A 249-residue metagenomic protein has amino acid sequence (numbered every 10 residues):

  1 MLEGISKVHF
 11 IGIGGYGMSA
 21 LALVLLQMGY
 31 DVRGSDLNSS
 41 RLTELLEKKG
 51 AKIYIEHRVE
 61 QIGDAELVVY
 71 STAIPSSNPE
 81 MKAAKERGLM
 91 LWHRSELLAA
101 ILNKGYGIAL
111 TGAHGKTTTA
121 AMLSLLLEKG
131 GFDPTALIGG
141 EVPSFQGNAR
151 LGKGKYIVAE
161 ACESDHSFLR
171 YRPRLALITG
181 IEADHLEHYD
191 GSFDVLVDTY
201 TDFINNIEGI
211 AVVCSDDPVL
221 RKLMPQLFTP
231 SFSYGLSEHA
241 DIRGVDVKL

Functional and structural regions predicted by a protein language model:
M1-L97, P218, A240: N-terminal leader/targeting and accessory segments in enzymes
E3, L151-G152, Y171, S237 (+1 more regions): A generic structural signal for short, non-catalytic loop/turn and secondary-structure boundary residues
V8, V32, I53, P134 (+2 more regions): Hydrophobic anchor at the start of a short beta-strand that flanks the dinucleotide cofactor-binding loop
F10-G15, V32, L110-A113, L137-I138 (+1 more regions): Short glycine/serine/threonine-biased micro-segments
G14-S19, D36, H114, E141-V142 (+2 more regions): Gly/Ser/Thr-rich beta-alpha loop segments that engage phosphate groups in nucleotides
V24-Q27, E47-K48, E60-Q61, T72-S215 (+1 more regions): Phosphate-binding loop of NTP-binding sites
S35-D36, Y54-H57, W92-E96, L137-G140 (+1 more regions): Beta-strand->loop->alpha-helix junctions that form or flank phosphate-binding loops in nucleotide-handling enzymes
E66-S71, Y106-L110, K153, A240-L249: Short, surface-exposed amphipathic charged segments that create phosphate/polyanion-binding patches used for binding
